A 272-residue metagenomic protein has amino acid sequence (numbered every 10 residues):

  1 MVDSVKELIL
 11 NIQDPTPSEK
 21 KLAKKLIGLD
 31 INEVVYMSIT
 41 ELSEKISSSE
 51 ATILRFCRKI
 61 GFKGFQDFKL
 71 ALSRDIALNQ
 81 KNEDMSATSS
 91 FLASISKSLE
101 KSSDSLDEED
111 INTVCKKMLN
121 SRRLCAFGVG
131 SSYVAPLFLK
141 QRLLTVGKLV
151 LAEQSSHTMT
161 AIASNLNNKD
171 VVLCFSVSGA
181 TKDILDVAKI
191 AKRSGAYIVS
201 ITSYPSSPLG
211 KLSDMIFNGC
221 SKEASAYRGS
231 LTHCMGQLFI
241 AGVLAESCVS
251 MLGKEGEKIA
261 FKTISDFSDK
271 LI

Functional and structural regions predicted by a protein language model:
M1-D14: N-terminal intrinsically disordered/low-complexity leader segments
S4-V5, P17-K24, D30-S48, T52-N112: HTH-adjacent hinge/linker in prokaryotic transcriptional regulators
E19, S43, C115, L238-A241 (+1 more regions): Short, amphipathic alpha-helical "lid/cap" segments that border enzyme active or binding sites
K25, V114-K117, I162: CheY-like receiver
E109-S121: Glycine-rich phosphate/diphosphate-binding loops that line cofactor/substrate pockets in enzymes
L119-F239, V243-G253: Glycine-rich phosphate-binding loops that contact phosphosugars or nucleotide phosphates
L252-I272: A short, charged, Gly/Pro-tolerant segment at domain boundaries
